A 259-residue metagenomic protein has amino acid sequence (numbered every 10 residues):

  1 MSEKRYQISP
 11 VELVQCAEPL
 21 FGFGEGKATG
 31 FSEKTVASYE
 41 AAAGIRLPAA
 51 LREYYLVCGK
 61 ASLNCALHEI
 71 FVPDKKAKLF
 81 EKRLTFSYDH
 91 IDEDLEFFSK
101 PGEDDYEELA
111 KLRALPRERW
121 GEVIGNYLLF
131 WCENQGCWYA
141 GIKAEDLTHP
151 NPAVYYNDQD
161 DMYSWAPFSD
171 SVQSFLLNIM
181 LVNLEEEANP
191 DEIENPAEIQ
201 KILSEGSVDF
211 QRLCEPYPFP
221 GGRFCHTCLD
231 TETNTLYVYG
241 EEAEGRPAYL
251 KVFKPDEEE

Functional and structural regions predicted by a protein language model:
M1-L147, D160, N183-R223, A243-R246 (+1 more regions): A surface-exposed partner-binding patch
L51-Y54, V154, L236, L250: Hydrophobic beta-strand residues in large extracellular and virion-surface proteins
E133, N157, D230: Acidic surface patches and DE-rich sequence motifs
P152-D191: Compact, glycine/acidic-enriched structural inserts
R223-Y249: C-terminal interaction module
